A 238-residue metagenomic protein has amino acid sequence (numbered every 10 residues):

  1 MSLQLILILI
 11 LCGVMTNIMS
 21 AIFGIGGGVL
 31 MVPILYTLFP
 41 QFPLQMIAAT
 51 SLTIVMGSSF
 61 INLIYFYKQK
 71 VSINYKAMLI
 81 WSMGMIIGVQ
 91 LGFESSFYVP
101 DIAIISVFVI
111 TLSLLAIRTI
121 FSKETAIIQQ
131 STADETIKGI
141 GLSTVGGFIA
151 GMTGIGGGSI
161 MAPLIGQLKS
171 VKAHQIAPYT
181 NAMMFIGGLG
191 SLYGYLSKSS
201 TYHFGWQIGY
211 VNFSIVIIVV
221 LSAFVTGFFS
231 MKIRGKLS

Functional and structural regions predicted by a protein language model:
M1-I22, V32-L44, L63-M152, Q167-L168 (+3 more regions): Juxtamembrane transmembrane-helix boundary motif
N17, A48-V55, A177-G188: Transmembrane helix-bundle signature of multi-pass membrane transporters/permeases
F23-M31, G154-L164: Transmembrane helix boundary and interhelical junction motifs in multipass membrane proteins
G28, M46, T50-T53, G57 (+2 more regions): Generic structural signal for well-ordered secondary structure
G28, V55-F66, G92, G187-Y195: Alpha-helical transmembrane segments and their lipid-water interface positions in multi-pass membrane proteins
G158-I165, A173, Y179-I186: A general structural signal for well-ordered alpha-helical packing
